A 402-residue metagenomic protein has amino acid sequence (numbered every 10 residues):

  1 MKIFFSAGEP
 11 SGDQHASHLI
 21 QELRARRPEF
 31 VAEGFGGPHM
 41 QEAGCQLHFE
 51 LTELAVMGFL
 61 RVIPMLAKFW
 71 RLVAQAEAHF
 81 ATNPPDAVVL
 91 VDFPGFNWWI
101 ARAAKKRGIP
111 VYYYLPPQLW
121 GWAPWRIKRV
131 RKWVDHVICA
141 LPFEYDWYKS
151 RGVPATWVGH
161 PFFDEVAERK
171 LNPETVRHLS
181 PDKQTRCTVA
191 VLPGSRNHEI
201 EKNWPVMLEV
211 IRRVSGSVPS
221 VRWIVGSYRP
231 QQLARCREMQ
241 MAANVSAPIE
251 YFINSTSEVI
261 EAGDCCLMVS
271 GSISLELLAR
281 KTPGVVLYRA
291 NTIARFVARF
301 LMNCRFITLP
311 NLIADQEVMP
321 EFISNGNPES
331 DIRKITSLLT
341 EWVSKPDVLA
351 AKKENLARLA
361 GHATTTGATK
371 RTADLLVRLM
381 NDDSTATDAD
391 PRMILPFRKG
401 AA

Functional and structural regions predicted by a protein language model:
M1-A402: Nucleotide-activated sugar donor-binding and catalytic core shared by glycosyltransferases and related lipid-linked
